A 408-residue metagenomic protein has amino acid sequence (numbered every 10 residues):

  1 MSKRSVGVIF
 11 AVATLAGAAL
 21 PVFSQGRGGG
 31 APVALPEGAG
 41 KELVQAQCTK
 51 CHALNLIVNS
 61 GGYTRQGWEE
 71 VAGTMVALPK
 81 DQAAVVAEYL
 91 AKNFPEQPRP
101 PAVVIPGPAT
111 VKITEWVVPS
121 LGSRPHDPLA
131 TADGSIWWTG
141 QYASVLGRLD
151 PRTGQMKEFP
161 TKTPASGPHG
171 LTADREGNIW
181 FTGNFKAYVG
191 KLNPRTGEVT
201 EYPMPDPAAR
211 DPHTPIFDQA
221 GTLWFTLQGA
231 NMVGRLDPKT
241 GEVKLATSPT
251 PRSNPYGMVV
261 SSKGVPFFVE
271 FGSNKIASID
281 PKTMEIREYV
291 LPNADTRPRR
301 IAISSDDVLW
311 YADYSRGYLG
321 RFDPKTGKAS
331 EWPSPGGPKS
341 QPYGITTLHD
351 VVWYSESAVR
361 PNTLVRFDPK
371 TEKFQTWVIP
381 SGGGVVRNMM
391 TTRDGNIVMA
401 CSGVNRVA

Functional and structural regions predicted by a protein language model:
V22-L43: Electrostatic cytochrome c docking/interface patches
V44-N55, V86, L90: The canonical Cys-X-X-Cys-His
A77-V103, G134, G177, I397: C-terminal capping alpha-helices of c-type cytochrome domains
V104-G122: A short helix->beta-strand "capping" segment at the edge of beta-propeller domains
L121-A132, P164-E176, P207-A220, T250-P266 (+4 more regions): Beta-rich, blade/repeat-based domains predominating in secreted/periplasmic proteins but also intracellular
W137-Y142, I179-F185, L223-G229, P266-G272 (+3 more regions): Conserved beta-strand positions in repeat-built beta-propeller and related beta-rich domains
V145-R148, A187-K191, M232-R235, K275-A277 (+3 more regions): A short loop-to-beta-strand structural motif that recurs across blades of beta-propeller domains
D150-G154, N193-G197, D237-G241, D280-M284 (+2 more regions): Short loop/turn segments that connect beta-strands within beta-propeller blades
